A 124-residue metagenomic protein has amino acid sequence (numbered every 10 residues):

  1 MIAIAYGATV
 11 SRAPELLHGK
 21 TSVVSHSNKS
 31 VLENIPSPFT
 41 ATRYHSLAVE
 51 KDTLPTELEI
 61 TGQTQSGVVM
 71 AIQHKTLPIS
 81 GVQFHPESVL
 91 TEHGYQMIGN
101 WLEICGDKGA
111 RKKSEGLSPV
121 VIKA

Functional and structural regions predicted by a protein language model:
M1-N34, I98-G99: Cysteine-nucleophile active-site neighborhood
L16-L17, A48, S88: PG/GG-rich flexible active-site loop of Rossmann-like NAD(P)H-dependent oxidoreductases, especially the SDR superfamily
G19, D52, E92: Residues that form or flank phosphate/diphosphate-binding pockets in enzymes that use nucleotide phosphates
T21-V23, V69-A71, G81: Conserved hydrophobic/aromatic beta-strand scaffold that supports enzyme active sites
N28-T76: Catalytic beta-strand/loop cores that center a nucleophilic Ser/Cys/Thr and support acyl-enzyme chemistry
T76, G81-E92: Phosphate-binding/catalytic loops
V89-A124: Acyltransferase
